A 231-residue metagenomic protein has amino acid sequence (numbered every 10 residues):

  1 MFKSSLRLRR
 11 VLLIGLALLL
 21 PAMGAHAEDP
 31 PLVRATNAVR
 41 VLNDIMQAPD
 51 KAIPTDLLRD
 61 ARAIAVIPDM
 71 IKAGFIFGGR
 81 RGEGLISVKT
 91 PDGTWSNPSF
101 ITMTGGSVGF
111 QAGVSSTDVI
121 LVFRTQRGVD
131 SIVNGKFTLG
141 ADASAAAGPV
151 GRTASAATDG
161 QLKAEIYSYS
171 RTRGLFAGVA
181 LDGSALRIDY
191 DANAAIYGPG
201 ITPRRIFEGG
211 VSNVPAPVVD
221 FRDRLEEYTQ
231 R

Functional and structural regions predicted by a protein language model:
F2-L13: Bacterial N-terminal signal peptides that target proteins for export
V11-P21: Bacterial N-terminal signal peptides
M23-A27: Sec/Tat signal peptide C-region and signal peptidase I cleavage site
E28-R231: Small-residue-enriched, tightly packed secondary-structure blocks
